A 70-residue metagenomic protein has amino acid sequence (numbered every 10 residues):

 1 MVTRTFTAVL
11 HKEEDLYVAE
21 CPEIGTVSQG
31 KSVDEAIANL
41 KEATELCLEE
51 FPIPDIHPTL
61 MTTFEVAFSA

Functional and structural regions predicted by a protein language model:
M1-T5, V9, A38-A70: Short, charged, surface-exposed hinge/linker loops at domain edges that act as mobile lids or interdomain connectors
R4, V9-E23: Short aromatic-glycine-(Arg/Gly/Cys) micro-motifs in beta-strand/loop hairpins
L16-Y17, D34, L46: Intrinsically disordered, low-complexity segments enriched in polar/charged small residues
V18, V27, E65: Short aromatic/hydrophobic contact patches that present stacked aromatics for nucleic-acid/ligand binding
A19, Q29-G30, I56: Short histidine-centered beta-strand/loop micro-motifs that create catalytic or ligand/metal-coordination sites
E20, I37-A38: Short, surface-exposed helix/turn micro-motifs that flank interaction/cofactor sites
I24-V33: A short, exposed loop/beta-hairpin motif centered on an aromatic-Gly-Thr core
